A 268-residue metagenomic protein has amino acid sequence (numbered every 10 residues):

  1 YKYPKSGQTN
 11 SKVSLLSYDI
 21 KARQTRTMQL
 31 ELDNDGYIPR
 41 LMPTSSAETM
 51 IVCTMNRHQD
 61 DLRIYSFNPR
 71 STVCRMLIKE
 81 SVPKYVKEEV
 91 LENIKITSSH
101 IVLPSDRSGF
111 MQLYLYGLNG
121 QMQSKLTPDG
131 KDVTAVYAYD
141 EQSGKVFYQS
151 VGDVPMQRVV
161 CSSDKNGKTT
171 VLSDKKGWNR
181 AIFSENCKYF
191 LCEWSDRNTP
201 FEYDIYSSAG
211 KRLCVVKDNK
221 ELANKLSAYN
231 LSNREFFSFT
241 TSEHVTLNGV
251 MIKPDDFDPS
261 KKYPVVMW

Functional and structural regions predicted by a protein language model:
Y1-N10, M55-R57, S150-G152: Short, conserved, GDST-rich strand-edge loop motifs in beta-rich repeat architectures
S11-S14, T25-M28, Y37-M42, A47-M55 (+6 more regions): Non-catalytic accessory segments flanking enzyme active sites
V13, R23, L62, T72 (+4 more regions): Repetitive beta-architecture junctions, highlighting loop-to-beta-strand starts across blade-like repeats
D19-R23, N68-T72, G117-Q121, D164-G167 (+1 more regions): Short loop/turn segments that connect beta-strands within beta-propeller blades
S46-E48, S98-S99, Q142-G144, K188: Short coil/turn segments that connect the beta-strands within blades of beta-propeller domains
N56-D60, R107-F110, G152-M156, D196-T199: Short glycine/acidic-enriched loop and turn motifs that connect beta-strands
I96-M111, D140-Q142: Loop/turn-rich, solvent-exposed surfaces of beta-rich toroidal or solenoidal domains
V266-W268: Structural cue for short, hydrophobic secondary-structure segments
